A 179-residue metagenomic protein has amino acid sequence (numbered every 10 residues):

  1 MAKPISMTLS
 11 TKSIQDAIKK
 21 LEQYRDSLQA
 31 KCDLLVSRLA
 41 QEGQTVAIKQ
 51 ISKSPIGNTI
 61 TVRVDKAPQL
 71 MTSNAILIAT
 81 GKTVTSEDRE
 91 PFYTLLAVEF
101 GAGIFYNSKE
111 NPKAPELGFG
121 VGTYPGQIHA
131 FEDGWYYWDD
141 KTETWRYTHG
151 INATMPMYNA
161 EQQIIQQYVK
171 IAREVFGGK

Functional and structural regions predicted by a protein language model:
M1-T94, E99-K179: Short, Lys/Arg-rich flexible segments
